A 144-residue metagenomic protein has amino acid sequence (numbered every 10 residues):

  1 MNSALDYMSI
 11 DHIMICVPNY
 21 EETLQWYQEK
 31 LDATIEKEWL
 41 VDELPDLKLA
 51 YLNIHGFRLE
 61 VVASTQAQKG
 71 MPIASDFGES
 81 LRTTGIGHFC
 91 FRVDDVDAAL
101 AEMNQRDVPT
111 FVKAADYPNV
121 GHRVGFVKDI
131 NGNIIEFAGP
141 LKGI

Functional and structural regions predicted by a protein language model:
M1-E22, I86-F91, L141-I144: N-terminal beta-strand motif that seeds the catalytic metal site of vicinal oxygen chelate
D11, L47-K48, G87, R123: Residue-level marker for the onset of beta-strands and adjacent loop->beta junctions in well-ordered domains
C16-L59: Core segments of cupin and vicinal oxygen chelate
V17-E21, Q68-P72, G78-I134: Vicinal oxygen chelate
T34-D42, A114-P118, G139-I144: Conserved catalytic-core motifs of GNAT/GCN5-like acyltransferases
L52-H55, V127-I130, P140: Active-site beta-strand termini and strand-to-loop segments that position acidic
R58, T65-Q68, P109, G143: Active-site/binding-pocket entry motifs
